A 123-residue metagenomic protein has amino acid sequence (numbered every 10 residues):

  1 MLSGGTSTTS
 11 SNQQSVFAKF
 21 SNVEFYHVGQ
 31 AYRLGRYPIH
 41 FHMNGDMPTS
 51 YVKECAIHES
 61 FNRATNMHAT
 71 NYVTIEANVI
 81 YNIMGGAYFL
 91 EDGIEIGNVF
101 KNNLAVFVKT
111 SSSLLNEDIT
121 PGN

Functional and structural regions predicted by a protein language model:
M1-Q13, F41: Extracellular beta-strand-rich solenoid/capping regions of secreted or surface-exposed proteins that bind or remodel
S10, N62-T65, L90: A general structural-boundary detector
S15, F20-Q30, V52, A56-H58 (+6 more regions): Beta-rich extracellular carbohydrate-active architectures
F25-S50, G86, L90-N123: Acidic/polar low-complexity surface segments
P38-N44, P48-E54, E59, M67 (+2 more regions): Extracellular beta-sheet-rich ligand-binding/adhesion modules
